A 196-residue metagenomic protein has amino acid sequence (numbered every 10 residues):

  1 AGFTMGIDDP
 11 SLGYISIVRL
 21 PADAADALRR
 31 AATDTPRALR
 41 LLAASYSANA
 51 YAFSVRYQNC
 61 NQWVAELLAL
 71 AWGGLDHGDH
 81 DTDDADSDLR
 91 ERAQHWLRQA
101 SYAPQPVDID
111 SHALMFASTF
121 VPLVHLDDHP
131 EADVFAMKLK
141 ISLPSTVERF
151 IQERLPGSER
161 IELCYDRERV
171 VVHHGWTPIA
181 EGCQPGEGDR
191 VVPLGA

Functional and structural regions predicted by a protein language model:
A1-L97, V192: Acidic/His-rich structured neighborhood in mature extracellular/periplasmic domains
E91-I109: Short, mixed-charge aromatic SLiMs
Q105-A196: Low-complexity, Gly/Ser/Thr/Pro-rich intrinsically disordered linker/tail segments
